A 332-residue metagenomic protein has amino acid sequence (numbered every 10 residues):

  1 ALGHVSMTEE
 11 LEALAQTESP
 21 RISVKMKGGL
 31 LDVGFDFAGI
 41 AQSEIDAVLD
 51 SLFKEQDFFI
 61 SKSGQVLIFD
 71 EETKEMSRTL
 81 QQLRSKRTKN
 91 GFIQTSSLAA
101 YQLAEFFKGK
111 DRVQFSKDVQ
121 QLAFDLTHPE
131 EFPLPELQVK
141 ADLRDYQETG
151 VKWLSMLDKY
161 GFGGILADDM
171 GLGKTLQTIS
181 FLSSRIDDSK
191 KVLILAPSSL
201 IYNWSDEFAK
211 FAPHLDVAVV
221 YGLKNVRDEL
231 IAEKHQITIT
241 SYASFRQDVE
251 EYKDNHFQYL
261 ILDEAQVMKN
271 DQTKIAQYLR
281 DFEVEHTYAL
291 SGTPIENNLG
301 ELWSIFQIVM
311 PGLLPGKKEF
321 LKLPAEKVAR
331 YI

Functional and structural regions predicted by a protein language model:
A1-G164, K210, L215, A232-T238 (+2 more regions): Charged, low-complexity
R112-I332: ASCE P-loop NTPase motor core, strongest for the SF2 helicase catalytic module
